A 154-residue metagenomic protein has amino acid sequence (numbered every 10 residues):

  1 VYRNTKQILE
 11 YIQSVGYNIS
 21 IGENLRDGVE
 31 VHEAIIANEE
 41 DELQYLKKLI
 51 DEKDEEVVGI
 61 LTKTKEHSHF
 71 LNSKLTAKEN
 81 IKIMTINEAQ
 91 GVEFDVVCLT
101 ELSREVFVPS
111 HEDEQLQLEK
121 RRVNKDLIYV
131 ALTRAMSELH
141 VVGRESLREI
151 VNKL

Functional and structural regions predicted by a protein language model:
V1-A37: Conserved coupling/interface region of RecA-like P-loop/ASCE motor cores
Q7, H69-L71, E149-I150: Phosphate- and divalent-cation-binding pockets in alpha/beta enzyme and binding domains that engage nucleotide-derived
I8, G91, A131: Hydrophobic, well-ordered secondary-structure elements that form the walls of internal hydrophobic environments
G28-V31, E79, E93-V96, A135-E138: Short glycine-/polar-rich loops that comprise or flank the Walker A/P-loop and associated switch/sensor motifs
I36, M84-I86, V142-R144: Conserved beta-strand termini and adjacent loop/short-helix elements that scaffold enzyme active sites in alpha/beta
E40-E114, L118, L127: Conserved helicase/translocase motor-coupling segment
S103-L154: C-terminal accessory regions
